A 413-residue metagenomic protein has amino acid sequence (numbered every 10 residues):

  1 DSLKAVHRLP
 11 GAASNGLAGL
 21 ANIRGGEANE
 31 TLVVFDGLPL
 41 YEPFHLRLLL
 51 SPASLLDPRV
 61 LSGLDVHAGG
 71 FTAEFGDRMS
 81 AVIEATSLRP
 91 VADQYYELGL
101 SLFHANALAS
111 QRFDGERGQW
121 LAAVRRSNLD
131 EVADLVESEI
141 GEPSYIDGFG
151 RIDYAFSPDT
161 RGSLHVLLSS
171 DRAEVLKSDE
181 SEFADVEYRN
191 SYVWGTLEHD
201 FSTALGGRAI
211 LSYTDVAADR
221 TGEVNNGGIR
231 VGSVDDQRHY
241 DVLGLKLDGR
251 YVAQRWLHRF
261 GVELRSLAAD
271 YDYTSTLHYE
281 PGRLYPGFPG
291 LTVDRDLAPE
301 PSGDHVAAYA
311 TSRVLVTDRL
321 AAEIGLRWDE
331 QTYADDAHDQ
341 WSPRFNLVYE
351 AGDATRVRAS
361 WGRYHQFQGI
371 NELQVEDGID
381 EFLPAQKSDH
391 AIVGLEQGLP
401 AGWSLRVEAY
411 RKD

Functional and structural regions predicted by a protein language model:
D1-F71, V82, L88: Periplasmic N-terminal accessory/gating domains of Gram-negative outer-membrane beta-barrel systems
L49, D93-Y95, D134-E139, V175-D185 (+6 more regions): Extracellular loop and loop/strand-boundary signature of outer-membrane beta-barrel proteins
L50-S54, S62-T72, M79-Q111, Q119-R126 (+1 more regions): Short strand-turn segments of transmembrane beta-barrel domains in outer membranes, especially the first one or two
Y96-L102, A122-N128, L164-S170, A209-D215 (+4 more regions): Transmembrane beta-barrel strands of outer-membrane/channel proteins
E97, L102-R126, S138-R172, A184-Y213 (+1 more regions): Transmembrane beta-barrel wall of Gram-negative outer-membrane proteins
R117-W120, D159-G162, T203-G207, A217 (+4 more regions): Repeated loop/turn-to-beta-strand initiation elements of outer-membrane beta-barrel proteins
S181-D200, R238-Y240, L297-G303, R363-D413: Outer-membrane beta-barrel signature, preferentially recognizing the C-terminal barrel domain of Gram-negative
L257-R356, F367-Q368: Signature of Gram-negative outer-membrane beta-barrel scaffolds
